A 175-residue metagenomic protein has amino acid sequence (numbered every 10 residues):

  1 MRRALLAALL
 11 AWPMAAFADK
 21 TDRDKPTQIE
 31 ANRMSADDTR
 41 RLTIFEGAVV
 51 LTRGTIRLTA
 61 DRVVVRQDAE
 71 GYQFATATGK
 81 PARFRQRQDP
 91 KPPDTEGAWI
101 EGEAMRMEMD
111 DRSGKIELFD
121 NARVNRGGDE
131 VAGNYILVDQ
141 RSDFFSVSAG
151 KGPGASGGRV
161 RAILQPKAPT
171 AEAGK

Functional and structural regions predicted by a protein language model:
M1-K175: Mature-chain termini and adjacent capping regions
